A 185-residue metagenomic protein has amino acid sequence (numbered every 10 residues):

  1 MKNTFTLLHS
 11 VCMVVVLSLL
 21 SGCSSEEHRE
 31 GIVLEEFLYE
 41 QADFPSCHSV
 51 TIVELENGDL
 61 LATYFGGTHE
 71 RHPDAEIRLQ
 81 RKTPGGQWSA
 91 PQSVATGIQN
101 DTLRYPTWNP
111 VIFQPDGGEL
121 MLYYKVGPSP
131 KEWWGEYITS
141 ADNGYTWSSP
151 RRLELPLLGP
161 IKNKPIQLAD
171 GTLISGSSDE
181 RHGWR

Functional and structural regions predicted by a protein language model:
M1-T6: Positively charged n-region of N-terminal signal peptides that target proteins for export
H9-L19: Bacterial N-terminal signal peptides
C23-R185: Asp-box/BNR beta-propeller blade signature and adjacent active/binding-site loops in extracellular glycan-interacting
